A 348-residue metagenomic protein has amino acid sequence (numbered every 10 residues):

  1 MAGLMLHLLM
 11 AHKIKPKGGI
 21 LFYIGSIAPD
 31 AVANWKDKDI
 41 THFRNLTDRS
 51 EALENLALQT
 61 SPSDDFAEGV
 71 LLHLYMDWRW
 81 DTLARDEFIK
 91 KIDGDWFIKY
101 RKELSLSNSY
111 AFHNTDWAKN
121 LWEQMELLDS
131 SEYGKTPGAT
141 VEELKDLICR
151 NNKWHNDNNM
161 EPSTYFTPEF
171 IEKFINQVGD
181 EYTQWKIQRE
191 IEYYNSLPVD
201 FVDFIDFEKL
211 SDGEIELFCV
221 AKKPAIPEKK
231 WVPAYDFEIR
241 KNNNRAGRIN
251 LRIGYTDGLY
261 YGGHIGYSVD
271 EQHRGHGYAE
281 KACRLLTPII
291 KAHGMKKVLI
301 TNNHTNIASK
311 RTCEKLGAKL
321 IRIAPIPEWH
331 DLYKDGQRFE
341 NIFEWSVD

Functional and structural regions predicted by a protein language model:
M1-L197: N-terminal leader/auxiliary helical segments
I205-Y260: Acetyl-CoA-dependent GNAT
A234-D236, Q337-E344: Short hydrophobic/aromatic beta-strand or adjacent loop that forms the aromatic wall/cage of a ligand/substrate-binding
E238, N250, H264, S268 (+1 more regions): Conserved beta-strand segments that form the floor/walls of ligand-binding pockets within enzyme and binding domains
Y267-V269, G275-A292, R311-K315: Conserved acetyl-CoA-binding loop-helix of GNAT-fold acetyltransferases
I290-T301: Conserved GNAT acetyl-CoA-binding A-motif
T301, K319-D335: Conserved catalytic-core motifs of GNAT/GCN5-like acyltransferases
T305-R322: Conserved active-site alpha-helix within GNAT-family acetyltransferase domains
